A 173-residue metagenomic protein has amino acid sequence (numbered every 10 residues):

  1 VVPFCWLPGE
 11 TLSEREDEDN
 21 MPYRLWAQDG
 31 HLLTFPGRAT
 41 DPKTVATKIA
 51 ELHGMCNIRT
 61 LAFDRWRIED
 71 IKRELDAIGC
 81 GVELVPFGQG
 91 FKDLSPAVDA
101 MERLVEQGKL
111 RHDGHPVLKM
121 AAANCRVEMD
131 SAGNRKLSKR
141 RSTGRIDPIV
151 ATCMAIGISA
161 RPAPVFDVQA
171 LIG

Functional and structural regions predicted by a protein language model:
V1-Q89, S95, D99, K109-G173: RNase H-like, metal-dependent nuclease domains and their acidic two-metal-ion catalytic environment used
